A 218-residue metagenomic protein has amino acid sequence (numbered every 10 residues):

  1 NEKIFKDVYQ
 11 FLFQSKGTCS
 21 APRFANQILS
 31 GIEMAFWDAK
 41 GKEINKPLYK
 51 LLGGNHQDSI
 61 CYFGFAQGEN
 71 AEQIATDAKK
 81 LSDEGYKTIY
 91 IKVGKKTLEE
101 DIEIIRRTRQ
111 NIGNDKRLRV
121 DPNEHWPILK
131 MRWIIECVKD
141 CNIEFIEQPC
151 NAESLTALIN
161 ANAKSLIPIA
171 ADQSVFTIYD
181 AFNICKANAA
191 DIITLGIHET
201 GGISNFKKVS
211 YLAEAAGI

Functional and structural regions predicted by a protein language model:
N1-E43: Metal- or metallocofactor-binding catalytic centers and their adjacent structured scaffolds across diverse enzyme
I4, F24, I28-L29, N70 (+2 more regions): Catalytic cores of large soluble enzymes that bind and process phosphate-bearing ligands
F5-D7, L48-L51, F145-P149: Flexible, glycine/charged-enriched surface loops at secondary-structure junctions
S30, D58, E84, C141 (+1 more regions): Structured loop/turn residues at beta-strand edges in well-structured enzyme cores
E43-Q67, I104, N111-D115: N-terminal small/glycine-rich loop or linker at the start of catalytic domains across soluble metabolic enzymes
N55-K87, G94-K96: Glycine-rich active-site/cofactor-binding loop and its immediate structural neighborhood
I91-I218: Catalytic core of soluble alpha/beta enzymes
